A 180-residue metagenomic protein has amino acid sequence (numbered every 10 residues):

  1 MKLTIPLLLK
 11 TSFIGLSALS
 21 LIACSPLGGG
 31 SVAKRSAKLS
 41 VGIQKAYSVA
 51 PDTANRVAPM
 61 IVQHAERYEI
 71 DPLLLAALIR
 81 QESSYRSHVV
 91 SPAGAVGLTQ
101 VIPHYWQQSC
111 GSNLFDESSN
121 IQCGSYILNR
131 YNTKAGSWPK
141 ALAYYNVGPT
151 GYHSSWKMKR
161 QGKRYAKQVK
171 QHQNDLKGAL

Functional and structural regions predicted by a protein language model:
K2-F13: Bacterial N-terminal signal peptides that target proteins for export
S25-S83: Export/targeting segments at the very N-terminus of extracytoplasmic proteins
K38, R56, M60-Q63, L73-L74 (+5 more regions): Extracytoplasmic/secreted proteins, especially bacterial periplasmic and envelope-associated proteins
A46-A50, H64-E69, I79-V89, I102-Y105 (+3 more regions): Sec/Tat-exported extracytoplasmic proteins
S83, I127, S137-Y165: Acidic helix/loop microenvironments that form the catalytic cleft of cell-wall polysaccharide enzymes
P92-S109, G124: Substrate-binding/active-site groove segments that recognize and process beta-1,4-linked N-acetyl-hexosamine
G111-N120: A short, structured beta-strand-centered segment in the mid-to-C-terminal lobe of catalytic cores from group-transfer
